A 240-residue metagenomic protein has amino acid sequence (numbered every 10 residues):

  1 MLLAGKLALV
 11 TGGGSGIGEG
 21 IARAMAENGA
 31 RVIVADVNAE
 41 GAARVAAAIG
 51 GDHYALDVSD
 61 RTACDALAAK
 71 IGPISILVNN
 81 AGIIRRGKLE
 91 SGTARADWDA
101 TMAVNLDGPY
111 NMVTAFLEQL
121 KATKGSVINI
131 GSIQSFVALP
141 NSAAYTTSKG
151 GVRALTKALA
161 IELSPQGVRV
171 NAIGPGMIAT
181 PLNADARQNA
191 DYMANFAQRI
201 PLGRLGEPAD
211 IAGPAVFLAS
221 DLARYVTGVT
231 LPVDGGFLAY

Functional and structural regions predicted by a protein language model:
L2, Y110, R204-V233, F237-A239: C-terminal substrate-recognition "lid" of short-chain dehydrogenase/reductases
L2-V32: Canonical Rossmann dinucleotide-binding motif of NAD(H)/NADP(H)-dependent dehydrogenases/reductases, specifically
S75, I83, A94-Y110, I128 (+2 more regions): Catalytic Tyr-X3-Lys loop
I84-D99, N141-A144, A184-Q188: Conserved mid-core segment of classical short-chain dehydrogenase/reductases
E90, V137-A143, P165-Q166, G203 (+1 more regions): Active-site loop immediately N-terminal to the catalytic Tyr-X3-Lys motif of short-chain dehydrogenase/reductase
V113, S148, T156: Active-site helix of classical SDR
E118, I161-P165, R224: Alpha-helical segment proximal to the catalytic Tyr-Lys
S132: Residue(s) in the substrate-gating loop at a strand-loop-helix junction that position the organic substrate next
